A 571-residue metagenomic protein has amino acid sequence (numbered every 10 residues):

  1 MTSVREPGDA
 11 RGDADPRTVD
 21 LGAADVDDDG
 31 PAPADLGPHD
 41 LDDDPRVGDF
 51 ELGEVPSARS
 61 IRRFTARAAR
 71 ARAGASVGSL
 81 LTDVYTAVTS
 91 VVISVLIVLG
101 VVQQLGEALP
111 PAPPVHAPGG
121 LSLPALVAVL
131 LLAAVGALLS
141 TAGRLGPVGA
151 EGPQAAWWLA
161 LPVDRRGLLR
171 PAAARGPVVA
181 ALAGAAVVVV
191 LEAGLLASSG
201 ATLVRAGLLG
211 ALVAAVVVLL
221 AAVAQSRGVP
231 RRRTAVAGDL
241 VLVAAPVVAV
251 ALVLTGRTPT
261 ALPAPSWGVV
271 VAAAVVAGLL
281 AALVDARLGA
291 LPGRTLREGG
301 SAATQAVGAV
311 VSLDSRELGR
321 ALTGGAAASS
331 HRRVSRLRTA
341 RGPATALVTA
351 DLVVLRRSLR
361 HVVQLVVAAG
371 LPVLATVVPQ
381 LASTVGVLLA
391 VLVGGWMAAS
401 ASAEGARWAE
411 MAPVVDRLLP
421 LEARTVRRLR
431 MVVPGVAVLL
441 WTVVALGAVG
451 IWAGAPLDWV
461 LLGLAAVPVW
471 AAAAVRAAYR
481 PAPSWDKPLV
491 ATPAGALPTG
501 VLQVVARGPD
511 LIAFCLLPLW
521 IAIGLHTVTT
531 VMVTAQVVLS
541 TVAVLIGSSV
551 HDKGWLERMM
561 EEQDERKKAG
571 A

Functional and structural regions predicted by a protein language model:
T2-D9, D13, R17-V19, D27-A155 (+2 more regions): Hydrophobic alpha-helical transmembrane segments of membrane proteins
